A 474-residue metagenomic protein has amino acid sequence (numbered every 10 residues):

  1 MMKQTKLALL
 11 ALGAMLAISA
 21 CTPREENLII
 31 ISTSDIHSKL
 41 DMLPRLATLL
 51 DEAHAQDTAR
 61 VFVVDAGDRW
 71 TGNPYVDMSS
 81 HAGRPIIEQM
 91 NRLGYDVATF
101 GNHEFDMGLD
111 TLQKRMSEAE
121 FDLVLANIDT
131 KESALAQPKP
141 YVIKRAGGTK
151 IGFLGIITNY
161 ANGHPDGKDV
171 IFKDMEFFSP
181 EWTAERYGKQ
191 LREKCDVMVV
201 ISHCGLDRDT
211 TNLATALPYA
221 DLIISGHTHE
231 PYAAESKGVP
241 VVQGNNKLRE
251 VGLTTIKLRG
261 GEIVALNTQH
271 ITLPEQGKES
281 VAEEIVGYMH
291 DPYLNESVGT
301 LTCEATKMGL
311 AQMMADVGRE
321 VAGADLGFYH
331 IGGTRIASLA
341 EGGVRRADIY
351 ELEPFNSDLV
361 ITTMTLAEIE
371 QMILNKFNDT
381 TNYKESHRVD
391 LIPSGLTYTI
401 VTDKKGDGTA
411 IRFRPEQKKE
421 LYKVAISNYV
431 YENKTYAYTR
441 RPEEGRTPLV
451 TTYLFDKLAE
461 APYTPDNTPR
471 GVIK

Functional and structural regions predicted by a protein language model:
M1-L9: Bacterial N-terminal signal peptides that target proteins for export
L10-L16: Hydrophobic helical h-region of N-terminal Sec-dependent signal peptides in bacterial secretory/periplasmic proteins
I18-A20: C-terminal motif of bacterial Sec signal peptides marking the signal peptidase cleavage site
T22-K278, M308-V317, G327, N378-Y383 (+2 more regions): Acidic, metal/ion-coordinating pockets
E26-N27, T33, I171, R186-Y187 (+2 more regions): Catalytic centers of hydrolytic enzymes
